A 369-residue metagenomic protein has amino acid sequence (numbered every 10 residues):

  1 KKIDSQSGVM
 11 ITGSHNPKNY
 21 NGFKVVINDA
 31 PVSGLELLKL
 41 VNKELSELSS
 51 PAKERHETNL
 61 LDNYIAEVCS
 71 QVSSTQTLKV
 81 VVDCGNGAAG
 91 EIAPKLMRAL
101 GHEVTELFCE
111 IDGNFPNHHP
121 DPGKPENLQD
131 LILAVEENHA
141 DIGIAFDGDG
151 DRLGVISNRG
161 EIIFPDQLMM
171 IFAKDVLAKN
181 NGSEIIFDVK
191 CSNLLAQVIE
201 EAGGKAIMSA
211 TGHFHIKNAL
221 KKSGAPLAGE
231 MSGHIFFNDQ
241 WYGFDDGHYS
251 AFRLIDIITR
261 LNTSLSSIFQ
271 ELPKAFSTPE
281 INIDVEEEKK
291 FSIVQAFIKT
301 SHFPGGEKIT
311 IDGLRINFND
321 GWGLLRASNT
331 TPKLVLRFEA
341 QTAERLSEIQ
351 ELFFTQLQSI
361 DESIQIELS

Functional and structural regions predicted by a protein language model:
K1-N28, A196: Ferredoxin-reductase
K2, N86, G148, F318-D320 (+1 more regions): A generic beta-sheet turn/junction motif
S5-K18, V135-S157, I162, A206-M208 (+1 more regions): Glycine-rich phosphate-binding loop
N19-N138: Gly/Ser/Thr-enriched, mixed-charge loops and adjacent short helices that form phosphate/oxyanion-binding elements
G34, E106-F108, E161-N180, H213 (+1 more regions): Gly/Ser/Thr-rich active-site loops/lids in small-molecule metabolic enzymes that frequently grip phosphoryl groups
K124-E201, A206-M208: Acidic, glycine-rich loop-and-beta core segments that form the ion-binding/anion-interacting portion of active sites
A178-S369: Phosphate-binding and adjacent anionic-ligand microenvironments
